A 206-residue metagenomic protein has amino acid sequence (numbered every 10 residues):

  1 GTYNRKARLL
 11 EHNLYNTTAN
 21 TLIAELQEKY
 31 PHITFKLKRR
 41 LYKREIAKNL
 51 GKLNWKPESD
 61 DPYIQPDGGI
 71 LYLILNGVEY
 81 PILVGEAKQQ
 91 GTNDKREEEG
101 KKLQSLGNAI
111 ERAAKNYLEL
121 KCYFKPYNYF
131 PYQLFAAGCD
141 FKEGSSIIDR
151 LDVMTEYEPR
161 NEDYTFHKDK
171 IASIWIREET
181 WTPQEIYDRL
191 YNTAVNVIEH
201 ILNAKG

Functional and structural regions predicted by a protein language model:
G1-K52: Interdomain/boundary linker segments immediately adjacent to catalytic/signaling cores
G1-R8, L22-E28, F141-G206: C-terminal tail/extension regions appended to the core domain(s) of diverse proteins
G1-Y3, E86-L103: A solvent-exposed, charged loop/short amphipathic helix patch at secondary-structure junctions
N4-N16, E58, E99-G107: Short, charged/polar micro-motifs that form catalytic or ligand-binding hotspots
K38-Y42, L83-E86, P131-A137: Extended hydrophobic secondary-structure segments that form protein cores and membrane-embedded regions
K38-Y80: Active-site metal-binding core of divalent-cation-utilizing nuclease and nuclease-like domains
G68-I70, P81-Q90, A113: Conserved catalytic cores of phosphodiester-cleaving nucleases, focusing on short active-site segments
K95-K168, R189-N192: Acidic, metal/cofactor-coordinating or nucleic-acid-engaging core segments within structured domains
